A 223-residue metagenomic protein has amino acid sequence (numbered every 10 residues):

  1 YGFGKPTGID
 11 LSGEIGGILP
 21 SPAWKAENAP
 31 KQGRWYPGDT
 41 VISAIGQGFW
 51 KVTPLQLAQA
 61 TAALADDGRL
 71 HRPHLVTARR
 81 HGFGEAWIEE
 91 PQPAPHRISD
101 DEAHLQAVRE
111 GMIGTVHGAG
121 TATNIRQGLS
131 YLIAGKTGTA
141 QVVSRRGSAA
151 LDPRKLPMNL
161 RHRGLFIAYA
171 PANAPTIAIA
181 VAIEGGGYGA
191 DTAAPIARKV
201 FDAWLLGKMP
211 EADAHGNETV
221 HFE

Functional and structural regions predicted by a protein language model:
Y1-A180, V220-E223: Beta-lactam-recognizing serine transpeptidase/beta-lactamase-like catalytic domain environment
L57, G189-R198, D202: Short, charged, low-complexity patches
E85-P95, I196-E223: Short, gly/Ser/Thr-rich active-site loops of penicillin-recognizing serine hydrolases
I183: A short beta-strand motif that forms part of the nucleic acid-binding face of small beta-barrel RNA-binding folds
G186-Y188, L206: Short beta-strands and strand-coil junctions in structured, solvent-facing domains, enriched
